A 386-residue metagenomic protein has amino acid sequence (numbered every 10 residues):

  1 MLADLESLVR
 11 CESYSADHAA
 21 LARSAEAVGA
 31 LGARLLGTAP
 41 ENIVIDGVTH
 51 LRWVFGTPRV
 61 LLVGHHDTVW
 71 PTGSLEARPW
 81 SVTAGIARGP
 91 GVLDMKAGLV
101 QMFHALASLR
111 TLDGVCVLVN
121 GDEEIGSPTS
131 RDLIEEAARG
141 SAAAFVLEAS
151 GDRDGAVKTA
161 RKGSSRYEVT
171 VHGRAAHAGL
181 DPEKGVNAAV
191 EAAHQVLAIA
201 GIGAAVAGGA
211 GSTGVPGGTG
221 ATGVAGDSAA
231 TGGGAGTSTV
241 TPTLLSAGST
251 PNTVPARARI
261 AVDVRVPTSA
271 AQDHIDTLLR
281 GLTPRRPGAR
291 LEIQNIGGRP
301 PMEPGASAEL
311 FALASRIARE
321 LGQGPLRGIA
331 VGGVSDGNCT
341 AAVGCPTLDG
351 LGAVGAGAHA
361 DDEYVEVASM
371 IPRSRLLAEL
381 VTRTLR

Functional and structural regions predicted by a protein language model:
M1-P90, T111, T384: Acidic/His- and Gly-rich active-site-bordering loop/insert found across diverse amide/peptide-bond hydrolases
S13, W70, A149-D154, T159 (+1 more regions): Metal-dependent amide/peptide-bond hydrolase catalytic core, centered on the "pita-bread" metallohydrolase fold
E41-I45, S127-P128, V240-L245: Short gly/ser/thr-rich secondary-structure transition/capping motifs
R59-V119, I125, R139, D361 (+2 more regions): Active-site metal-coordination/substrate-binding segment of hydrolases, especially metallo-dependent peptidases
L61, A87, D94, A142-V146 (+2 more regions): Short glycine-aspartate micro-motif
V63-G64, L118-N120, F145-E148, T170-H172 (+1 more regions): Short beta-strand segments
M95-K162, G208, S212-G214, G223-G233 (+1 more regions): Acidic/histidine-rich catalytic neighborhood of metal-dependent amide-processing enzymes
